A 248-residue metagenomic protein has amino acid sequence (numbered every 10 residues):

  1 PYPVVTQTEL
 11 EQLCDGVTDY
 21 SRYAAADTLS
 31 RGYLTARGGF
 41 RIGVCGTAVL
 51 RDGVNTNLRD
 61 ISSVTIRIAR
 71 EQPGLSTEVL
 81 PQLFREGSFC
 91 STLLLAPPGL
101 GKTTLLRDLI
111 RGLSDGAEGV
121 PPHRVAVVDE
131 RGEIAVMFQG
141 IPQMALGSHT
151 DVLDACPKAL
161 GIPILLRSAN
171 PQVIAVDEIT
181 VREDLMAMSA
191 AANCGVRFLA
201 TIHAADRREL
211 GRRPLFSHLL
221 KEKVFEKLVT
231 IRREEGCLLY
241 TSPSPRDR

Functional and structural regions predicted by a protein language model:
R22-S88: P-loop NTP-binding catalytic core
L94: Hydrophobic anchor at the beta1->P-loop junction of P-loop NTPases
P98: The conserved Walker
K102: Conserved lysine of the Walker
L105: Hydrophobic positions on the alpha1 helix immediately C-terminal to the Walker A/P-loop
S114-C156: P-loop NTPase switch/communication element
A169-P171, A175-F225: Conserved P-loop NTPase nucleotide-binding/switch module
Y240-D247: Conserved small/polar residues in nucleotide/adenosyl-binding loops
